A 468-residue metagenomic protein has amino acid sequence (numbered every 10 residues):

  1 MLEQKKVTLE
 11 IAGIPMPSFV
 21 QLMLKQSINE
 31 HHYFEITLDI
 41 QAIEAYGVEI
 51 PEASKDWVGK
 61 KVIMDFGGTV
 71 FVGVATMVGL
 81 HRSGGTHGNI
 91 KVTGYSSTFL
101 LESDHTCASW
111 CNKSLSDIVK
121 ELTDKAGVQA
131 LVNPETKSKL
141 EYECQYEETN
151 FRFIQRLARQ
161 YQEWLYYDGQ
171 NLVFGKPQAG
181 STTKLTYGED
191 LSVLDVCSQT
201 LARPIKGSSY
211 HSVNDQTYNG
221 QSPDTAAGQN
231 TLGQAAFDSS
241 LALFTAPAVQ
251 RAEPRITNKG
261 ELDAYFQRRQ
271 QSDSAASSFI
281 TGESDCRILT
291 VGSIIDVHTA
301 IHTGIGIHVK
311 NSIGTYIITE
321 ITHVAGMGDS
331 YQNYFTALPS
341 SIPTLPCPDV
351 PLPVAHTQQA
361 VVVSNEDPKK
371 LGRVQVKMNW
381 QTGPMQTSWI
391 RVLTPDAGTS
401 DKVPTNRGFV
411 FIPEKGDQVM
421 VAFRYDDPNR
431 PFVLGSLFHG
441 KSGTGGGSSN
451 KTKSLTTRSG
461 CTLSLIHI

Functional and structural regions predicted by a protein language model:
M1-I466: Amphipathic alpha-helical and helix-coil boundary elements used as assembly and membrane-proximal scaffolds
